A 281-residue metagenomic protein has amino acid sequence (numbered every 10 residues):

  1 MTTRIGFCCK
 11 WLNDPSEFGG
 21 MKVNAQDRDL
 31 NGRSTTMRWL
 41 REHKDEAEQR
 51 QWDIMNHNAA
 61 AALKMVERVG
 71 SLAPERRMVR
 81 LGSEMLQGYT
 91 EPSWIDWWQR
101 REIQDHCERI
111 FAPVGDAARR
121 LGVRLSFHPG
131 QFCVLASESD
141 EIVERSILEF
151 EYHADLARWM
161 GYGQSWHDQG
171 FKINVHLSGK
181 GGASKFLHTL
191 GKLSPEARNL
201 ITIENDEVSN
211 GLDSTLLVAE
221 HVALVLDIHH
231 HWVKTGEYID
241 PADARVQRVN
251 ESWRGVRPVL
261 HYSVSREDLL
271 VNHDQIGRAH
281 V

Functional and structural regions predicted by a protein language model:
M1-R124, C133-A136, E141-E144, D155 (+5 more regions): Alpha/beta catalytic barrel-like cores
S126, C133, V175-L177: Short acidic, low-complexity segments enriched in Ser/Thr/Gly/Pro
H128, D227: Conserved, mostly hydrophobic/aromatic
V143-A223, H229: Eukaryote-skewed repeat-based solenoidal scaffolds used as protein-protein interaction platforms, primarily
I228-W232, G236: Short, acidic/turn-prone active-site loops that include or flank metal/cofactor- and phosphate-binding residues
